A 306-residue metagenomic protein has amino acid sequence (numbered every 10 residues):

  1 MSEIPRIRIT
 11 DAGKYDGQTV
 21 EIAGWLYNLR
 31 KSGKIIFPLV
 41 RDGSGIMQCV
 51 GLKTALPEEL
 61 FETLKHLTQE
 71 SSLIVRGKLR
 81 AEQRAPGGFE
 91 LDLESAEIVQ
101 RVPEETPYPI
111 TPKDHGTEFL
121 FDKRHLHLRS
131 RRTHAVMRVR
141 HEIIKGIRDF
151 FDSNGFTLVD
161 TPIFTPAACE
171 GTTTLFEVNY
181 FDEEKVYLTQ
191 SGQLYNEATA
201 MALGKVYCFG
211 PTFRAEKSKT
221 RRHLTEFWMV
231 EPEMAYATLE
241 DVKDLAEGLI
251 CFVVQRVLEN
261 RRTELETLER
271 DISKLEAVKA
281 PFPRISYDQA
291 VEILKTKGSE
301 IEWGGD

Functional and structural regions predicted by a protein language model:
S2-A235: Class II aminoacyl-tRNA synthetase-like tRNA-binding/catalytic domains
Y15, T133, M137, V186 (+5 more regions): Hydrophobic alpha-helical scaffolding
C169-T174, L249-D306: Metal-assisted phosphate- and nucleotidyl-transfer catalytic regions
L203, V230, T238-E259: His/Asp/Glu-rich mid-to-C-terminal helical/loop segments that flank catalytic regions of hydrolases
